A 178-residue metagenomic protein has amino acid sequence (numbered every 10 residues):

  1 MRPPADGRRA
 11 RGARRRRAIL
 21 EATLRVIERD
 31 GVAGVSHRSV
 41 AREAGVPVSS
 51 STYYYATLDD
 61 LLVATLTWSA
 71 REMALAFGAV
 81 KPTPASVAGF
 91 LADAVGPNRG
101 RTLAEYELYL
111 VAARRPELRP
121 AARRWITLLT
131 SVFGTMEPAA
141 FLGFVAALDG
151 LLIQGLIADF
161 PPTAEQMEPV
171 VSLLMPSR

Functional and structural regions predicted by a protein language model:
M1-R14, R178: N-terminal intrinsically disordered/low-complexity leader segments
A18, A22-D60, A64: Helix-turn-helix
T67-E72: Short, basic, alpha-helical segments at the C-terminal edge of helix-turn-helix-like DNA-binding modules
L75-T102, F144: Hydrophobic alpha-helical connector segments
F90-L91, E105-Y109, F144-L151: Short alpha-helical scaffolding segments that buttress acidic/His motifs in well-ordered protein cores
A92, G96-R123: Amphipathic alpha-helical segments used for helix-helix packing
L118-I126, T135-R178: Hydrophobic/aromatic-rich alpha-helical bundle segments in the mid-to-C-terminal region
